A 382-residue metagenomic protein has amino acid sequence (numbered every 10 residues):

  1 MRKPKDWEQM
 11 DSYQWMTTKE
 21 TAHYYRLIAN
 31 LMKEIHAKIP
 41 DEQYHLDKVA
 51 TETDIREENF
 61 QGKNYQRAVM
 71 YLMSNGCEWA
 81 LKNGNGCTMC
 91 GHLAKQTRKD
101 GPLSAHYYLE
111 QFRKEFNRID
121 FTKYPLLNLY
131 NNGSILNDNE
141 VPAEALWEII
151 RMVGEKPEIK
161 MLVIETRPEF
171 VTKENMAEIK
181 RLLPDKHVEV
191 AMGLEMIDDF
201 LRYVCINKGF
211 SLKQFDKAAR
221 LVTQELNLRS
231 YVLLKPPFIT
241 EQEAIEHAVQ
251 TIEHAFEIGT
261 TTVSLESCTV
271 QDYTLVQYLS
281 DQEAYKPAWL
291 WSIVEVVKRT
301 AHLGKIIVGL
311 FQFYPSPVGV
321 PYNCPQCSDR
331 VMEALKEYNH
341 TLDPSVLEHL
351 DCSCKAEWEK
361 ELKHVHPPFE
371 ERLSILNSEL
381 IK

Functional and structural regions predicted by a protein language model:
M1-N30, I35-A37, V270-K382: Auxiliary Fe-S-binding modules of radical SAM enzymes
R2-R118, T122-K123: N-terminal [4Fe-4S]-dependent radical SAM core
A68-M70, P125-L129, L162-I164, V188-M192 (+3 more regions): Hydrophobic faces of well-ordered beta-strands that scaffold small-molecule active sites in alpha/beta enzyme cores
L93-E115, I119-A143, K156-T172, K186-Q214 (+1 more regions): Core AdoMet radical
F116-F121, I149-P157, A177-H187, R220-E225 (+2 more regions): Acidic (Asp/Glu)-rich catalytic clusters
G133-I135, P168-F170, M196-D198, L234-F238 (+2 more regions): Active-site-proximal loop/turn and secondary-structure-junction residues that shape catalytic pockets, frequently
N139-W147, T172-R181, Q242: Distinct, well-ordered alpha-helical segments
K213-T274, W291-F311: Conserved C-terminal portion of the radical SAM core fold that forms the substrate/S-adenosylmethionine-binding
